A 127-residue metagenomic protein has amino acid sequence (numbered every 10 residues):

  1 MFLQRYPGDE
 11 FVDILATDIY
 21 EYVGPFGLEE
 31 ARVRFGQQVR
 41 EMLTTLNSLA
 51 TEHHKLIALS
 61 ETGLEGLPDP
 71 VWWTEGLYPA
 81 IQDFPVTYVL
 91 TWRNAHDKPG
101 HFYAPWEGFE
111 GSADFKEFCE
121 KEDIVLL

Functional and structural regions predicted by a protein language model:
M1-E10, V33-L49, V71-A80: Alpha-helical scaffolding within the catalytic cores of extracellular/periplasmic polymer-degrading hydrolases
F2-F35, W92-N94: Aromatic- and acid-rich polysaccharide-binding/catalytic face of secreted or lumenal carbohydrate-active enzymes
V12, V23, V33, V39 (+3 more regions): Extended aliphatic helical segments
H54-L127: Substrate-binding cleft of secreted/luminal carbohydrate-active enzymes
